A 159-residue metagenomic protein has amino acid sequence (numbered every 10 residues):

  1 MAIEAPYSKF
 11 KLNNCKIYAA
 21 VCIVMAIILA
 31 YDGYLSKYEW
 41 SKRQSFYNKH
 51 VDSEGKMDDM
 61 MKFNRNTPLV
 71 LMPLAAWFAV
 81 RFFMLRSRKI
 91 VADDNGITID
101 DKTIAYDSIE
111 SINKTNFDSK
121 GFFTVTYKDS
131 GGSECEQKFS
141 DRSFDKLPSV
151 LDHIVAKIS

Functional and structural regions predicted by a protein language model:
M1-D59: N-terminal membrane-targeting/pre-transmembrane regions
A20-I28, V70-A79: Core hydrophobic alpha-helical membrane-spanning segments
E54-K62, D107-S119: Short extracytoplasmic
D59-L74: Hydrophobic alpha-helical transmembrane segments
L74-Y106, S111: Conserved beta-hairpin
F82-A92, L147-S159: Cytosolic juxtamembrane helix at the C-terminal end of the final transmembrane segment
K120-V125: Short aromatic-glycine-enriched beta-strand elements
T126-L151: Canonical phosphoinositide-binding patch of PH/PH-like domains
